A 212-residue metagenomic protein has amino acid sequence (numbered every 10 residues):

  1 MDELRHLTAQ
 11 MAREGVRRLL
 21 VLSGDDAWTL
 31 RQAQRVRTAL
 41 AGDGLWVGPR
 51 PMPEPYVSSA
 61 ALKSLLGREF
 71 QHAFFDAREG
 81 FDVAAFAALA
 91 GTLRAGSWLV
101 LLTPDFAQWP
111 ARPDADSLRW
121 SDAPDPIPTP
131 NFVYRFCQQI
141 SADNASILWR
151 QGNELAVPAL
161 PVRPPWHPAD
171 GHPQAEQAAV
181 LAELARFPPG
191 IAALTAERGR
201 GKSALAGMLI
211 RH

Functional and structural regions predicted by a protein language model:
M1-L7, A169-G190, L205: N-terminal pre-P-loop "Q-motif" helix
M1-T8, R31, R35, V47-L66: A short, well-structured beta->alpha microelement
L22, L194: Hydrophobic anchor at the beta1->P-loop junction of P-loop NTPases
D25-D26, R198: The conserved Walker
W28-T29, G201: Conserved glycine(s) of the Walker
Q32, L205, L209: Hydrophobic positions on the alpha1 helix immediately C-terminal to the Walker A/P-loop
S64-P161: N-terminal accessory nucleic-acid engagement/regulatory domains that precede and modulate ATP-driven motor cores
P158-D170: Conserved adenine-nucleotide phosphate-binding loops and their immediately adjacent elements
